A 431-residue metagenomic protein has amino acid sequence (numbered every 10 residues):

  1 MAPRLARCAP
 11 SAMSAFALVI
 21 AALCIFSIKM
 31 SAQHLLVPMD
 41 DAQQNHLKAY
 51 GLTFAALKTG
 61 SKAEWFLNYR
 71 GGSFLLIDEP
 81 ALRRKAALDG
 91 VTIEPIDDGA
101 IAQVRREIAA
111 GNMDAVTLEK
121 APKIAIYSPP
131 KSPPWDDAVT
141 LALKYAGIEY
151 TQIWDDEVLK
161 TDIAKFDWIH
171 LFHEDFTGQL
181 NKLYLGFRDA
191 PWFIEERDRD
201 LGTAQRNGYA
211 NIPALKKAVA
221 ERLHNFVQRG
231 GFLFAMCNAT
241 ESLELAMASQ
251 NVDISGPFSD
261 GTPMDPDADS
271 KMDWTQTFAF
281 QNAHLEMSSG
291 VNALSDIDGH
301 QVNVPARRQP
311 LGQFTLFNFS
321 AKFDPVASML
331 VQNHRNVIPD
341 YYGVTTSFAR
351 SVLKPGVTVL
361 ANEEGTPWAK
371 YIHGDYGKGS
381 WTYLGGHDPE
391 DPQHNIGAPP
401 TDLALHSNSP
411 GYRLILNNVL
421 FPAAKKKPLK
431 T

Functional and structural regions predicted by a protein language model:
M1-S11: N-terminal secretory signal peptides that target proteins for export/translocation
S11-K29: Bacterial N-terminal signal peptides
S31-D137, A146: Hydrophobic targeting/anchoring helices
Q33-P38, Q44-L75, D253, V352-T358 (+1 more regions): Extracellular ligand-binding/catalytic regions of CAZymes and related secreted enzymes and adhesion modules
H34-L35, D40-Q44, S73-R84, S132-T240 (+1 more regions): Helical hinge/lid and interdomain linker segments adjacent to catalytic or ligand-binding clefts that mediate domain
E107-N112, D156-V158, T366-K370: Alpha-helical scaffolding within the catalytic cores of extracellular/periplasmic polymer-degrading hydrolases
P134-D137, K144, E241, V252 (+1 more regions): Catalytic beta-strand/loop cores that center a nucleophilic Ser/Cys/Thr and support acyl-enzyme chemistry
G208-Y209, K216, A248-N251, G256-S259 (+2 more regions): Catalytic cores of eukaryotic secretory-pathway lumenal/extracellular enzymes that build and remodel glycoconjugates
